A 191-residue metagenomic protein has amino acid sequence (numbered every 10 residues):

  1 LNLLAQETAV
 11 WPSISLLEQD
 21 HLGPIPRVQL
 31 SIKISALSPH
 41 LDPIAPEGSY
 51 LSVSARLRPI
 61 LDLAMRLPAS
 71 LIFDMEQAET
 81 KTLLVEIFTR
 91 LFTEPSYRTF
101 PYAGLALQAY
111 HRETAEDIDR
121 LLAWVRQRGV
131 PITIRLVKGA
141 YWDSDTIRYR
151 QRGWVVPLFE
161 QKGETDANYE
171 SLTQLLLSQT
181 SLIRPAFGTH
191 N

Functional and structural regions predicted by a protein language model:
L1-N191: Positively charged, amphipathic and often flexible ligand-engagement surfaces
